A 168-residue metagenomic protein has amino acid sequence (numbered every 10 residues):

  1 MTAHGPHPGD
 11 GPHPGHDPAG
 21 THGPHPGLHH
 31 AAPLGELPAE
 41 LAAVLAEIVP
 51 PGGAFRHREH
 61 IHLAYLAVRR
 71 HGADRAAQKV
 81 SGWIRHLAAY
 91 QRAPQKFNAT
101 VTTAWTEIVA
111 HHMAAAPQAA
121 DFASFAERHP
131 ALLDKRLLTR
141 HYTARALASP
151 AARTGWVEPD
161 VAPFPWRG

Functional and structural regions predicted by a protein language model:
T2-A32: Intrinsically disordered, low-complexity terminal tails and inter-domain linkers enriched for S/T/G/P/D/E
D10-H13, H22, G52, H62 (+2 more regions): Generic intrinsically disordered, low-complexity segments enriched for polar/acidic and small residues
G15, L45, P94-Q95, A131-L132 (+1 more regions): Alpha-helical interaction segments
H25-G52, P150-G168: Phosphate-rich cofactor/ligand-interacting catalytic cores and adjacent structured alpha/beta frameworks
G35, I48-Q118: Conserved, aromatic- and glycine-enriched, well-ordered alpha/beta core segments that occur as contiguous structural
N98-G168: A charged, amphipathic interaction segment
